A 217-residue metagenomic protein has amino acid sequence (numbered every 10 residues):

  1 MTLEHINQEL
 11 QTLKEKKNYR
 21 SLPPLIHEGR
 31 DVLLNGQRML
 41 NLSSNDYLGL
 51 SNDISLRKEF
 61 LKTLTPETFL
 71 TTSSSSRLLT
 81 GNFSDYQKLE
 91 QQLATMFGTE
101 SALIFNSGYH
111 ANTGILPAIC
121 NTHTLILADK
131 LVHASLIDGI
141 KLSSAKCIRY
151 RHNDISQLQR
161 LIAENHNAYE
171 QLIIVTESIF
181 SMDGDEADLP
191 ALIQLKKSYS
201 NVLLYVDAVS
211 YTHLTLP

Functional and structural regions predicted by a protein language model:
T2, K14-T71, V202: N-terminal "arm"/small-domain region of PLP-dependent enzymes with the aminotransferase-like
L50, L78-N82, A134, S178-D183 (+1 more regions): Short, small-residue-enriched loops and turns at beta-alpha junctions that line or gate enzyme active sites
K58-S107: Conserved N-terminal alpha-helix of the aminotransferase class I/II PLP-enzyme fold
S107, L127-S143: Substrate-binding/gating loop at the entrance of the active-site cleft, primarily in PLP-dependent aminotransferase-like
I115-A134, I155: Conserved PLP-anchoring active-site segment centered on the Schiff-base-forming lysine
I148, H152-V206: Active-site phosphate-binding strand-loop segment of PLP-dependent enzymes
T212-P217: Conserved small/polar residues in nucleotide/adenosyl-binding loops
